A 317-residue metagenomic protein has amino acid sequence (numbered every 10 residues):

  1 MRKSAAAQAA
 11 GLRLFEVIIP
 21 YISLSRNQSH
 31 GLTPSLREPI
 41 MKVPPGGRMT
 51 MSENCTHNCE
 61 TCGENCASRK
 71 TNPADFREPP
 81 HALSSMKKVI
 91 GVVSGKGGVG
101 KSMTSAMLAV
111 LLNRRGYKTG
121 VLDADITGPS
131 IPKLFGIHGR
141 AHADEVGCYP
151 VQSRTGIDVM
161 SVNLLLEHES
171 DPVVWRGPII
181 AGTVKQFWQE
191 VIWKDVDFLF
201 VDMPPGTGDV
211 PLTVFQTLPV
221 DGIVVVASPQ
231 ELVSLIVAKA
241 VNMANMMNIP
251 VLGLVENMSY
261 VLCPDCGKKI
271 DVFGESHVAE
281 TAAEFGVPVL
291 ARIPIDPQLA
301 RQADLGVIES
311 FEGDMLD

Functional and structural regions predicted by a protein language model:
K3-L14, P34: Positively charged N-terminal leader segments that act as targeting/secretion signals
P20-S23, S35-P44, R48: Short, positively charged and aromatic/hydrophobic N-terminal segments
T50-A74, V241-D317: C-terminal lobe/tail of nucleotide-utilizing enzymes
L83, K88-I126, V241: Walker A/P-loop phosphate-binding motif and the immediately C-terminal alpha-helix
K118-T119, A124-E169, V174, A181 (+1 more regions): Phosphate-binding loop that captures ATP/GTP phosphates
M160, M203, Q216, L252: Glycine-rich phosphate-binding loops of nucleotide-dependent enzymes
L166-V214: Phosphate-binding/switch loop-helix module in NTP-utilizing enzymes
P211-E231: Inter-motif core of Ras-like GTPase G domains
